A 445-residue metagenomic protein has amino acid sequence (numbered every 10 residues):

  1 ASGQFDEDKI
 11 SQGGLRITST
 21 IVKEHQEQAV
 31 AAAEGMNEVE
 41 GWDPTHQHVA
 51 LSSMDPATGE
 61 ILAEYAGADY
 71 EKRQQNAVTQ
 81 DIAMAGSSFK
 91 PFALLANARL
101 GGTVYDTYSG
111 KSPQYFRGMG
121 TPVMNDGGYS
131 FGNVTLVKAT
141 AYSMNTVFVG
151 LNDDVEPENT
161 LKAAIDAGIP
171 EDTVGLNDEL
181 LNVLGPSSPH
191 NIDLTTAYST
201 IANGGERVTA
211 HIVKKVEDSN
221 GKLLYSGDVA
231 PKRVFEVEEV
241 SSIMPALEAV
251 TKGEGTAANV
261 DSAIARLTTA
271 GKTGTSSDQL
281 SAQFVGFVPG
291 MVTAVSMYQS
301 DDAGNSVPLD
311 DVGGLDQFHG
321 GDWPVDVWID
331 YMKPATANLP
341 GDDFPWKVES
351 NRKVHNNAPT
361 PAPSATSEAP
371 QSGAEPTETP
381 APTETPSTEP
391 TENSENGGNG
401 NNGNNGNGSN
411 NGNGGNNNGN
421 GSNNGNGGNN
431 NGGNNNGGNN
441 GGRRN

Functional and structural regions predicted by a protein language model:
A1-T18, A31, G41-Q47: Non-catalytic structural connector segments
S19-W42, L51-S53, E64, Y70-M84 (+4 more regions): A penicillin-recognizing enzyme superfamily signal
D43-Q47, Y108, G175-N177, S262: Short, glycine-/polar-rich solvent-exposed loops and beta-turns at beta-strand/coil boundaries
G102-T160, R207, S219-A249: Conserved catalytic neighborhood of penicillin-recognizing serine enzymes
G120-G128, E156-T196: Mid-domain, small-residue-enriched loop/turn segments at the edges of structured enzyme/sensor domains
W346-N445: Proline/serine/threonine-rich low-complexity "mucin-like" segments in extracytoplasmic/periplasmic regions that act as
